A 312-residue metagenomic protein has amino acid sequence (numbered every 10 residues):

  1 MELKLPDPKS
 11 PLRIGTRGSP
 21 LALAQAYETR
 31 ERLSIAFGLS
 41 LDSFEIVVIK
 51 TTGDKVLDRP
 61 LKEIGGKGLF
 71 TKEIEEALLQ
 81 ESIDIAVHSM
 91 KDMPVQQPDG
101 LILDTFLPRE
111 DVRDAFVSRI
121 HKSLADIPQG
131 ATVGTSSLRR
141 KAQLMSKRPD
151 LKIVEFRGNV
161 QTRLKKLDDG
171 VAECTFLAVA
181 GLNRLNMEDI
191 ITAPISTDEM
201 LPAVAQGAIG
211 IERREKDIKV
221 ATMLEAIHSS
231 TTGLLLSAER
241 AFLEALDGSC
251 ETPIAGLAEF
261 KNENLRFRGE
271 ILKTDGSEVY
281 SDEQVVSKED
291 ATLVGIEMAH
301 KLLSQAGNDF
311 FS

Functional and structural regions predicted by a protein language model:
E2-K50, K55-V56, E63, T71 (+1 more regions): Small-molecule-sensing regulatory modules
I14-G18, S89, A131: Short glycine-centered, acidic/aromatic-flanked micro-motifs in structured strand/loop junctions that mark active-site
D58-D84: Short, structured active-site "lid" loops
L69, A77, H88, M93-P98: Extracytoplasmic loops/domains of multi-pass membrane proteins
I83-V87, E173-C174: Short, Asp-centered acidic motifs that coordinate Mg2+ and/or phosphate in catalytic or ligand-binding sites
M90-M93, D99-L151: A conserved helix-loop-strand patch within extracytoplasmic ligand-binding domains of the periplasmic binding
